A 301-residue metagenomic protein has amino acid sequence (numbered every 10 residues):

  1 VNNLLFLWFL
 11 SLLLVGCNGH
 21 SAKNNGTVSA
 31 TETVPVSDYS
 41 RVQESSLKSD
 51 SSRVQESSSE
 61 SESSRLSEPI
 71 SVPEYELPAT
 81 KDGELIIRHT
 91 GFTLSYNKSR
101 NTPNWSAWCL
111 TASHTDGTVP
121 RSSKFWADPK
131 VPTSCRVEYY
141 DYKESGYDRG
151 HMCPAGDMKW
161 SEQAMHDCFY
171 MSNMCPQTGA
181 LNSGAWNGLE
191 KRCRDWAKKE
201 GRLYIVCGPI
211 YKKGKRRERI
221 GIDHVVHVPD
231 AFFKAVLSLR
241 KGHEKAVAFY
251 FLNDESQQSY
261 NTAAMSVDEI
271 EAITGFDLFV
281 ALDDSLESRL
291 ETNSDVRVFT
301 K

Functional and structural regions predicted by a protein language model:
V1-F6: Positively charged n-region of N-terminal signal peptides that target proteins for export
L7-V15: Bacterial N-terminal signal peptides
G16-K301: Domain-level detector for secreted/extracellular nuclease and nuclease-toxin modules, and for the ENPP-like C-terminal
